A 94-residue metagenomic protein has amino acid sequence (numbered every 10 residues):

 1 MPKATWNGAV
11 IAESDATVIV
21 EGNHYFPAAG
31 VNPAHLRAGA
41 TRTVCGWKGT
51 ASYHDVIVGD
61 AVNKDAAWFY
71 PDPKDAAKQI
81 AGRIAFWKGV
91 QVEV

Functional and structural regions predicted by a protein language model:
M1-V94: Terminal leader/tail segments of proteins
